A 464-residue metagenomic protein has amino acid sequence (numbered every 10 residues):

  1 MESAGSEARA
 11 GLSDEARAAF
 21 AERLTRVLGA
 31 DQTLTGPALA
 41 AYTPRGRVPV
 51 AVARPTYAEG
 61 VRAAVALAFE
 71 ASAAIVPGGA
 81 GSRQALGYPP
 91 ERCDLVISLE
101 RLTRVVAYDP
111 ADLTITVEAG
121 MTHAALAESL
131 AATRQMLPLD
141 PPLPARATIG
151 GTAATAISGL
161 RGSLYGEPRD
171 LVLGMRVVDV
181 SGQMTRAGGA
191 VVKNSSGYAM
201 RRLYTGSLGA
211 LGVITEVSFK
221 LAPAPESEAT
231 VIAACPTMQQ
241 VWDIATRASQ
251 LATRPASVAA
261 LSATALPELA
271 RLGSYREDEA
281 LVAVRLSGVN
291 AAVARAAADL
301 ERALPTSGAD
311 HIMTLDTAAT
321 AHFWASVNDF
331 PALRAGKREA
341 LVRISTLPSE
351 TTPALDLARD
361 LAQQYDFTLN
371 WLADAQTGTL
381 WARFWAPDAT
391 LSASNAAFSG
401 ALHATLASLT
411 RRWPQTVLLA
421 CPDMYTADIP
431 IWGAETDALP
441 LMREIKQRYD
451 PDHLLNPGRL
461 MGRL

Functional and structural regions predicted by a protein language model:
E2-E15, V48, T56, A73 (+5 more regions): Conserved glycine-rich FAD pyrophosphate-binding loop
L12-G36: N-terminal basic/disordered segments at the start of proteins
F20, L24, L67-A68, I244-S249 (+3 more regions): Short amphipathic alpha-helices in soluble, non-transmembrane regions that often serve as interface/regulatory elements
L24, Y42-V76, C93, L99-A145 (+5 more regions): N-terminal glycine-rich flavin-associated loop
P37, G78-S82: Glycine-rich beta-strand-to-loop/alpha-helix junction loops that act as flexible
T43-R45, A85-E91, A270-S274: Short glycine-biased active-site loop of nucleotidyltransferases that positions the nucleotide triphosphate and helps
G60-A63, A125, M238-D243, A291-A298 (+2 more regions): Short, conserved charged micro-motifs
A154, L173-R334, R338: C-terminal substrate-binding/cap subdomain adjacent to the FAD-binding core in PCMH-type and related FAD-linked
